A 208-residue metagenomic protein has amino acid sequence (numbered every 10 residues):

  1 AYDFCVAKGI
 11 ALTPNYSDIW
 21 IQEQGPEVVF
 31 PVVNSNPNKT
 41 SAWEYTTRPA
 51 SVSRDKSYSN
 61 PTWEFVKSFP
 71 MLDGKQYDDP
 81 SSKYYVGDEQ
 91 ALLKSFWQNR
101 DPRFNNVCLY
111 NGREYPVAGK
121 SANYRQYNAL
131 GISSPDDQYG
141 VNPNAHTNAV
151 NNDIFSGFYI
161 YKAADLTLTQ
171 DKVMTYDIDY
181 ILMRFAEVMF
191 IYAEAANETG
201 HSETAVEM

Functional and structural regions predicted by a protein language model:
A1-A7, F30, F96-Q98, F104-L109 (+1 more regions): Extended, hydrophobic/aromatic-rich amphipathic alpha-helical segments that build helical scaffolds
A1-G140: An aromatic- and glycine-enriched ligand-binding surface/loop that stacks and positions planar moieties
L12-Y16, T169-D177, N197: Acidic, serine/threonine- and proline-rich low-complexity regulatory regions
D136-R184: Active-site beta-strand/loop architecture of penicillin-binding DD-peptidases
